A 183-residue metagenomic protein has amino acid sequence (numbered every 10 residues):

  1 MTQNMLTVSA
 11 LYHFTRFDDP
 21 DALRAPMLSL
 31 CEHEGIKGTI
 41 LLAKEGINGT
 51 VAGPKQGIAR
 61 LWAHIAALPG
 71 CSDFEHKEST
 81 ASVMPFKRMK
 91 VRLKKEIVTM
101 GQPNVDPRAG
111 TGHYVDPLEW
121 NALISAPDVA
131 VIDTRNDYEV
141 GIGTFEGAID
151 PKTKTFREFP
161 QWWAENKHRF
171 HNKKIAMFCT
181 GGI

Functional and structural regions predicted by a protein language model:
M1-I183: Cytosolic catalytic domains that perform sulfur/thiol-centered chemistry
